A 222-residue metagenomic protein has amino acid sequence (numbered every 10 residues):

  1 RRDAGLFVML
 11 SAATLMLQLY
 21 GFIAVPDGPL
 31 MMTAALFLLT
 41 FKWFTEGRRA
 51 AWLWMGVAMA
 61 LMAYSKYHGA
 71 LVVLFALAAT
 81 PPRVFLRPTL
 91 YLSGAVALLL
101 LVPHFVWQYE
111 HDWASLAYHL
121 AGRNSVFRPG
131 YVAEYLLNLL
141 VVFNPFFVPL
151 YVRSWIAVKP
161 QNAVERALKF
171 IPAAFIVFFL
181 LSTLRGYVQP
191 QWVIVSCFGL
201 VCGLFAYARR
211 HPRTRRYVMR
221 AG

Functional and structural regions predicted by a protein language model:
R1-A13, M31-M32: Transmembrane-helix signature of polytopic, membrane-embedded enzymes that assemble or transfer cell-envelope glycans
F7-L15, L39, M59, A63 (+1 more regions): Short helix- or helix-capping micro-motifs that position conserved polar/aromatic residues at function-defining sites
L19-L30: Short acidic/glycine- and proline-prone juxtamembrane loop motifs at membrane-interface regions of multi-pass membrane
F37-W54, P82, R153-Q161, A208: Membrane-interface transmembrane helices that cradle and orient dolichyl/undecaprenyl
W43, L71-L98, Y118, V126-R128 (+1 more regions): Perimembrane helix-loop-helix junctions
L53-M59, H68-P82, P145-L150: Transmembrane-embedded, aromatic-rich helix segments that form part of the hydrophobic channel/pocket engaging
V141-N162, I176: Hydrophobic, aromatic-rich transmembrane alpha-helices and their immediate juxtamembrane boundary segments
I176, G186-T214: Hydrophobic/aromatic-rich transmembrane helices and adjacent perimembrane loops
